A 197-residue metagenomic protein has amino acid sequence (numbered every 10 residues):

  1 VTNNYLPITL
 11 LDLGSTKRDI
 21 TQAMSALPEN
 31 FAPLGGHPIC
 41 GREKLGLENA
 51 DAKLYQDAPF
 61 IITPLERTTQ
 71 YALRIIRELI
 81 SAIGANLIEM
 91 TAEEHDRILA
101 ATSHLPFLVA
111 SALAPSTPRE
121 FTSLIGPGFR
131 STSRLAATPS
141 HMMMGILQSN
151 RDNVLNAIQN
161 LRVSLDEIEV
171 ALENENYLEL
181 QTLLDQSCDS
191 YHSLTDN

Functional and structural regions predicted by a protein language model:
V1-E48: Rossmann-like NAD(P)(H) cofactor-binding subdomain of soluble oxidoreductases
K17, E43, T68-T69, V154: Alpha-helix N-cap/loop-to-helix initiation residues
T21, Q70-R74, I158: Conserved strand-to-helix beginnings and helix N-cap segments that scaffold or border functional pockets
N49-L54, G145: Short, flexible, solvent-exposed loop/turn segments with mixed acidic/basic and small polar residues
A52-A137: Internal alpha-helical scaffold of NAD(P)-dependent oxidoreductase catalytic cores
E120-Y191: Interdomain hinge/lid region at the active-site interface of Rossmann-like NAD(P)-dependent oxidoreductases
S193-N197: Amphipathic alpha-helical coiled-coil segments
